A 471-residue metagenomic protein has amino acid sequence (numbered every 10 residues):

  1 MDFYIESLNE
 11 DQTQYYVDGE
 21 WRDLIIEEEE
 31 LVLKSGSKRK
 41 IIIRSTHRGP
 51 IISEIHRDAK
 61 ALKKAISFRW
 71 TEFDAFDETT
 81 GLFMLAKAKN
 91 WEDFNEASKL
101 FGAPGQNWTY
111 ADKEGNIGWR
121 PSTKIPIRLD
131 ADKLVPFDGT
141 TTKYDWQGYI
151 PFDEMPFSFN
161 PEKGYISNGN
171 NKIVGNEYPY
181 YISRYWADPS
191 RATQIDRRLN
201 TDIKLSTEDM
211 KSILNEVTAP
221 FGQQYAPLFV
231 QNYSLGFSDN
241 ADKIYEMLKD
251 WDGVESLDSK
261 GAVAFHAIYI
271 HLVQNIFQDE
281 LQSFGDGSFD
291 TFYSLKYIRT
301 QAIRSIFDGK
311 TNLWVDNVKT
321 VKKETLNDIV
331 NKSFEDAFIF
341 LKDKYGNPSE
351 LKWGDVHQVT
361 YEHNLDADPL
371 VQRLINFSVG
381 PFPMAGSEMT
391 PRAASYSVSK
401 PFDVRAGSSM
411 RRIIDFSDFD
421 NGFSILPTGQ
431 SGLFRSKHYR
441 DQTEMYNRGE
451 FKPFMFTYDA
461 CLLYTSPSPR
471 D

Functional and structural regions predicted by a protein language model:
M1-Q231, F237, A241, E246 (+1 more regions): C-terminal/peripheral segments of proteins
P467-D471: A short, hydrophobic C-terminal helix/tail in secreted or cell-surface proteins
